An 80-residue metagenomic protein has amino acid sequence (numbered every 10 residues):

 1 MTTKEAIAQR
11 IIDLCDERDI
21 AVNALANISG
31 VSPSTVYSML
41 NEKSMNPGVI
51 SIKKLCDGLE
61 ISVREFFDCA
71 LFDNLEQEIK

Functional and structural regions predicted by a protein language model:
M1-I20: A short, Lys/Arg-rich alpha-helix, primarily the initiator
I12, N23, K53: Residues within the helices of the helix-turn-helix
C15, A26, C56: The alpha-helix within a helix-turn-helix
A24, T35, E65: Residues in the helix-turn-helix
G30-N46: Recognition helix of helix-turn-helix/homeodomain-like DNA-binding domains that insert into the DNA major groove
S38, F67-K80: Short, charged recognition helix plus adjacent turn of helix-turn-helix-like nucleic-acid-binding domains
K43-D57: Short, basic-rich loop-to-helix N-cap that marks the start of a DNA-contacting helix
